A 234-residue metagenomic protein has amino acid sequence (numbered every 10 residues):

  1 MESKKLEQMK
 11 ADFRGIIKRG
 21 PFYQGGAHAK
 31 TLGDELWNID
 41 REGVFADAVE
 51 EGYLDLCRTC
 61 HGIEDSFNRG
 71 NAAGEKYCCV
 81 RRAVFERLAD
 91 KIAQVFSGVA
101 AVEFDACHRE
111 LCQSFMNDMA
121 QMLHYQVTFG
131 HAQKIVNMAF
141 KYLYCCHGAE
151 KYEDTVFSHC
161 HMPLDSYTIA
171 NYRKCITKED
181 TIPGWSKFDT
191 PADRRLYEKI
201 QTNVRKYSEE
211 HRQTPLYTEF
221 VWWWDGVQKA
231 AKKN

Functional and structural regions predicted by a protein language model:
M1-E51, C112-N117, H124-L143, H147-N171 (+1 more regions): C-terminal accessory module of base-excision DNA glycosylases/AP lyases that mediates lesion recognition and DNA
C57-M119: A glycine-rich, hydrophobic loop/mini-helix early in the fold
